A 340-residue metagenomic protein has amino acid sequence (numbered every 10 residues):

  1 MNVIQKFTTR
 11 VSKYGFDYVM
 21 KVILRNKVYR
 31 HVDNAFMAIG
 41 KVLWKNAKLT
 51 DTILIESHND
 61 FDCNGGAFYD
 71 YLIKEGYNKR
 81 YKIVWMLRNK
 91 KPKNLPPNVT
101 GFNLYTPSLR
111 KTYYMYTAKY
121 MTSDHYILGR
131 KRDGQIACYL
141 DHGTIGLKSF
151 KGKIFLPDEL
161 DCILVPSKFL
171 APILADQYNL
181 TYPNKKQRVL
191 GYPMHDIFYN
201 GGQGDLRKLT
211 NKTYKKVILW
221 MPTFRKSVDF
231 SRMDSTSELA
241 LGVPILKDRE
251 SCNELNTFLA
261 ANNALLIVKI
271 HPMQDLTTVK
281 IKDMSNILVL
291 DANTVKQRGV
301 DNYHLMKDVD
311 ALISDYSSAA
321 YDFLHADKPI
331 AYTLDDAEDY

Functional and structural regions predicted by a protein language model:
M1-D51: Membrane-proximal basic amphipathic "stem/tether" segments
N46, Y113-Y114, L156, N211 (+2 more regions): Structural alpha-helical scaffold elements that stabilize or flank donor/cofactor-binding regions in carbohydrate
T50-N200: Active-site and donor-binding regions of nucleotide-sugar-utilizing enzymes
C63-Y69, M194-D283: Conserved catalytic-core segment of nucleotide-activated headgroup transferases in glycan assembly
G76-I83, A261-L266, I287-V289: A generic structural motif
P92-L95, K148, S227-R232, T278 (+1 more regions): Short acidic/His/Gly/Ser-rich catalytic and metal-binding motifs that mark active-site loops of diverse hydrolases
L104-A118, M273-Y321, A326: Donor nucleotide-activated moiety binding/catalytic core segment of transferases that use nucleotide-activated donors
M121-D141, I145-G146, Q297-Y340: A donor-sugar binding/catalytic signature common to diverse glycosyltransferases and related nucleotide-sugar
